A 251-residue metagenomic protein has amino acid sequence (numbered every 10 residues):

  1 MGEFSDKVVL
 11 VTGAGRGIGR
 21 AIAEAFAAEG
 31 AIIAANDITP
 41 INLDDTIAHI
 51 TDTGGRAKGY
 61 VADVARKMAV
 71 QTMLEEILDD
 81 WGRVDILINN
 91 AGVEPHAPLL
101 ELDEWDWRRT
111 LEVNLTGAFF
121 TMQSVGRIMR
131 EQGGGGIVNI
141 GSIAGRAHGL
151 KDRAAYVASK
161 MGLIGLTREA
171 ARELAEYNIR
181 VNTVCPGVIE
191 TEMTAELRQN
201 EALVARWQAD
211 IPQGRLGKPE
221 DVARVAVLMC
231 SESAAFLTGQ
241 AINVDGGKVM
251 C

Functional and structural regions predicted by a protein language model:
P98-L99, D106-L111, L203, W207: Substrate-binding pocket helix/loop in short-chain dehydrogenase/reductase
M122, S159, T167: Active-site helix of classical SDR
R127, R172-E173, A235: Alpha-helical segment proximal to the catalytic Tyr-Lys
S142: Residue(s) in the substrate-gating loop at a strand-loop-helix junction that position the organic substrate next
A147, V227, T238-C251: Short C-terminal tail/terminal secondary-structure segment of NAD(P)H-dependent dehydrogenase/reductase domains
A175, R180, L237-G239: Short, small/polar-rich loop/turn modules that mediate ligand/substrate recognition or access, typified
I211-V222, S233: A conserved structural motif in NAD(P)-dependent oxidoreductases
